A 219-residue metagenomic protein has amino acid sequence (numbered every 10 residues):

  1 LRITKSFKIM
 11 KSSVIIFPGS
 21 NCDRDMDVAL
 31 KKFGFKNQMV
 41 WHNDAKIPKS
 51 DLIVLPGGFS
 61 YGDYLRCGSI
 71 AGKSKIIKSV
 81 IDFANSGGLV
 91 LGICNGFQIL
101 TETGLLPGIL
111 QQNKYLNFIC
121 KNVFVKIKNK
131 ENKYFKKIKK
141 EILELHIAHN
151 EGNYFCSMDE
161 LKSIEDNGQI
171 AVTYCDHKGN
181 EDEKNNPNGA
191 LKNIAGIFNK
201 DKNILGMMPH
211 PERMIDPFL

Functional and structural regions predicted by a protein language model:
L1-I93, I99-P107, N113-I119, K126 (+4 more regions): N-terminal beta1-alpha1 cap of cysteine-dependent amidohydrolase-like domains
K11, I81-N85, L110-L219: Amide-donor transfer/coupling interface in amidating biosynthetic enzymes
G96-F97, E131: Short, flexible active-site-adjacent loop segments at beta-strand->alpha-helix junctions, enriched in small/polar
